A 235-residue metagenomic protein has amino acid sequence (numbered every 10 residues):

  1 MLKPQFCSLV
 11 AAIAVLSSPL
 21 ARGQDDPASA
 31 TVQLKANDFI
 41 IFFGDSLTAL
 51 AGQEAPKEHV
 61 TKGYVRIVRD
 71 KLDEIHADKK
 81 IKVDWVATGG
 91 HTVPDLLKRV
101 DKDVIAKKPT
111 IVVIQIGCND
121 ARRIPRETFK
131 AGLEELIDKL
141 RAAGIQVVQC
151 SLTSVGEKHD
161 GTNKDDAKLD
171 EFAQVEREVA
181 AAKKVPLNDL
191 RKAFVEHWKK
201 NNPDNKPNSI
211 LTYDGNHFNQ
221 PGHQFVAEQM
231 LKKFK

Functional and structural regions predicted by a protein language model:
M1-L9: Bacterial N-terminal signal peptides that target proteins for export
L2, Q24-D26, Q33-L34, K62 (+2 more regions): Alpha-helical cap/lid subdomain in secreted, periplasmic, or secretory-pathway luminal O-acyl-processing enzymes
S8-S18: Bacterial N-terminal signal peptides
P19-G23: Sec/Tat signal peptide C-region and signal peptidase I cleavage site
V32-E58: Short glycine-rich His-centered loop
F42-F43, W85, Q149: A structural signal for the hydrophobic beta-strands that form the central parallel beta-sheet of Rossmann-like
F43-D45, G89, I116-C118: Glycine-rich beta-strand-to-loop/alpha-helix junction loops that act as flexible
W85-T92: Short beta->alpha junction loops
